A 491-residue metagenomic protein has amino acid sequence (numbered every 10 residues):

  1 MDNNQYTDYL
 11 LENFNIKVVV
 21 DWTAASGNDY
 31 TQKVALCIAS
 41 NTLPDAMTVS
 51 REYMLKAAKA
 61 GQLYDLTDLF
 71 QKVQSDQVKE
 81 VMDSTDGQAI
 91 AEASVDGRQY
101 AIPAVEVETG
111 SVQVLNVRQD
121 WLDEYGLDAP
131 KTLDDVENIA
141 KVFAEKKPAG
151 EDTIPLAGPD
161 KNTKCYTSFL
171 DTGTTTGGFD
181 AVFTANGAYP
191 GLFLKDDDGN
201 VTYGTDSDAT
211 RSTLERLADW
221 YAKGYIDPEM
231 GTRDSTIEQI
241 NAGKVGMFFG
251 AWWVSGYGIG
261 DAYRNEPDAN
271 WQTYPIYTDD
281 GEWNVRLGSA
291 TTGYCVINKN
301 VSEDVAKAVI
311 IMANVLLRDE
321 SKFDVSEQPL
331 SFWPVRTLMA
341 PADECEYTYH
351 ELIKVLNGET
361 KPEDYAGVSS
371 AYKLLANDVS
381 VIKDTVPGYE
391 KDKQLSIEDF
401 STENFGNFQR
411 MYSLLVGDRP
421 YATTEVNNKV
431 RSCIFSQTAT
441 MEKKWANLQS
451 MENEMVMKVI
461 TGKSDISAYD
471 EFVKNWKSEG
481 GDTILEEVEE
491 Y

Functional and structural regions predicted by a protein language model:
M1-V136, K147-P148, G177-T184, P190 (+3 more regions): Conserved N-terminal structural module of periplasmic/extracytoplasmic solute-binding proteins
K17-T23, P228-E229, Q272-Y274: General small-molecule cofactor/ligand-binding pocket signal
K56-L69, R98, G258-E282: Ligand-binding "clamshell"
D65-T85, D128, G187-D208, T278-V285 (+2 more regions): Short, solvent-exposed loop/beta-turn-alpha elements that line the ligand-binding surface or hinge of extracytoplasmic
T67-F70, S94-T174, K195-G246, A251 (+2 more regions): Helix-loop-helix "hinge/cap" segment bordering the ligand-binding cleft or interdomain interface
V142-E145, D152-L156, T163-D197, A262-D279 (+1 more regions): Active-site substrate-binding loop specific to GH73 endo-beta-N-acetylglucosaminidase modules in bacterial autolysins
E215-A218, D268-T278, V285-N300, D304-T360: Polar, glycine-rich mid-to-C-terminal structural blocks that act as macromolecule-binding/assembly scaffolds
D319-E454: Conserved small-residue motifs centered on glycine
